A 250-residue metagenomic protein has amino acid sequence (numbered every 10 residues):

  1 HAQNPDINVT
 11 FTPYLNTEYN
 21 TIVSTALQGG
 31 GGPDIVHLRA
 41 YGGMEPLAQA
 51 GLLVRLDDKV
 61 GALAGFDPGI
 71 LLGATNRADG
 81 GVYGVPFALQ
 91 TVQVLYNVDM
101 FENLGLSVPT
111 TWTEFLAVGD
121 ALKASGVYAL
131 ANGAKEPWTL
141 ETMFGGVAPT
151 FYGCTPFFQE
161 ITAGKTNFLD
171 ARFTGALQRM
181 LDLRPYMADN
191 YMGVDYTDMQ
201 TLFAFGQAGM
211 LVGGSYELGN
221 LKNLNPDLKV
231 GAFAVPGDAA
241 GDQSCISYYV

Functional and structural regions predicted by a protein language model:
A2-G69, D99-T110, G209-M210: Extracytoplasmic "Venus flytrap"/periplasmic binding protein-like
P13-I22, Y41-G42, W112-A117, Y191-A204: Short helix-initiation/N-cap motifs at beta->coil->alpha
A26, P33-D34, L63-M100, Y128-N132 (+1 more regions): A structural signal for short loop-to-beta-strand junctions that line the ligand-binding cleft of periplasmic/secreted
R39-V92, L116, T142-G145: Hinge/lid segment of periplasmic solute-binding proteins
V54-G69, A134-P137, F151-G175, N223-L224 (+1 more regions): Short, solvent-exposed loop/beta-turn-alpha elements that line the ligand-binding surface or hinge of extracytoplasmic
D79, Y83-F87, V92, L116-K165 (+1 more regions): Extracytoplasmic/periplasmic solute-binding protein
N103-L104, P185, K222-V250: Extracytoplasmic/periplasmic substrate-recognition and gating elements
G119-A121, T162-M192: Glycine-centered hinge/linker elements that transmit conformational signals in sensory and ligand-binding systems
